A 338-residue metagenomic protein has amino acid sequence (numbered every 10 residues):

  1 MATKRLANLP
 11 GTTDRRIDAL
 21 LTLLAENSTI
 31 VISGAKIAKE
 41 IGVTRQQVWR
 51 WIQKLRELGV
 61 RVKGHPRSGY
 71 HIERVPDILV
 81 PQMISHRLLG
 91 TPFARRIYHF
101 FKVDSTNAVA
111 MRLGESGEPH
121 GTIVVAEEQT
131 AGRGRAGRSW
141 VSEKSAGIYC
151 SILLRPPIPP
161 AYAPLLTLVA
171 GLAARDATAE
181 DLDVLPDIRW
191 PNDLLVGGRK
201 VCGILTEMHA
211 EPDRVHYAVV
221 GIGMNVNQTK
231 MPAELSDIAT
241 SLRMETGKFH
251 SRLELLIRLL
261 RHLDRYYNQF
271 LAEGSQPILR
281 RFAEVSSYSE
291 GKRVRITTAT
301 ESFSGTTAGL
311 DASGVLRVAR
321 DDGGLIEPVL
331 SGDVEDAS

Functional and structural regions predicted by a protein language model:
A2-A179, K200-C202, H250: N-terminal lobe of the biotin/lipoate ligase/transferase fold
A2-T44, Q53, E57, I158-P164 (+2 more regions): Long, positively charged amphipathic alpha-helical accessory segments at protein N-termini or as interdomain linkers
K63-P66, R189, L310: Short, ordered beta-strand-loop transition motifs
F101, I188-W190: Short loop/edge segments at beta-strand edges and connector loops that shape dinucleotide/nucleotide cofactor-binding
